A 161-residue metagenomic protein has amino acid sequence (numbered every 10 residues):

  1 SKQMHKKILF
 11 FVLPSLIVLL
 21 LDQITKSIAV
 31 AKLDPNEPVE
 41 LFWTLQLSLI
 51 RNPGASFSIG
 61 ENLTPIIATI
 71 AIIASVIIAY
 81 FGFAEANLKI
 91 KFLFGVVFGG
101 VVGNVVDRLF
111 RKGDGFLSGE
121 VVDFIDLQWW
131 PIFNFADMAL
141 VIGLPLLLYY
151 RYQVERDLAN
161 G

Functional and structural regions predicted by a protein language model:
S1-G161: Alpha-helical transmembrane bundles and membrane-interface segments of multipass inner-membrane proteins
